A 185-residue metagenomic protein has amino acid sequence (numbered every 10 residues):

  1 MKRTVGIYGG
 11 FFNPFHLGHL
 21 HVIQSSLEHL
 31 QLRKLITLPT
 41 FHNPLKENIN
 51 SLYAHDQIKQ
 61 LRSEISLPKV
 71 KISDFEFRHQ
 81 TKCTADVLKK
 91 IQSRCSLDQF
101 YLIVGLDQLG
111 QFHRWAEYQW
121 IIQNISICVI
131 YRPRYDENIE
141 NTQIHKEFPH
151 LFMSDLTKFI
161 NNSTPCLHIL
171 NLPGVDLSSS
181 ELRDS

Functional and structural regions predicted by a protein language model:
M1-S185: Nucleotidyltransferase catalytic core that binds NTPs
